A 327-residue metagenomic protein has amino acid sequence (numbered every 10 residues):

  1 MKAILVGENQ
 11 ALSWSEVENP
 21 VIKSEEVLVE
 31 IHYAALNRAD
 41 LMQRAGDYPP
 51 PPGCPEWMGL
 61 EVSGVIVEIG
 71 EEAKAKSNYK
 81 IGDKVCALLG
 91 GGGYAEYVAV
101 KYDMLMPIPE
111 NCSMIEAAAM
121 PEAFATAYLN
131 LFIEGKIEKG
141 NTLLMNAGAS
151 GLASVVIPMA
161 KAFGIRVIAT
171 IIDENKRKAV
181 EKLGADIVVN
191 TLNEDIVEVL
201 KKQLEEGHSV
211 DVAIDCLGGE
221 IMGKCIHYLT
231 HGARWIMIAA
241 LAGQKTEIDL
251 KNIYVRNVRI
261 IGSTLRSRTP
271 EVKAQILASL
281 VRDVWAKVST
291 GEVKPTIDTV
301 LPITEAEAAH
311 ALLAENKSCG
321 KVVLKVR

Functional and structural regions predicted by a protein language model:
E18-A35, D47-G92: Glycine-rich beta-strand-centered segment in the early N-terminal region that forms part of a ligand/cofactor-binding
A73, K84-A147: NAD(P)H dinucleotide-binding glycine-rich loop of Rossmann-like/cofactor-binding domains, especially the beta1-alpha1
A147-G148, L217: NAD(P)H cofactor-binding loop motif with strongest signal on the N-terminal glycine-rich segment
A153-S154: N-terminal Rossmann-fold NAD(P) dinucleotide-binding loop
K161-I221, K273-I276: Adenosine-nucleotide cofactor-binding segment
I171, E220-E292, K325-R327: Glycine-rich phosphate-binding loop and adjacent beta-alpha segment of Rossmann(oid) nucleotide-cofactor-binding
G207, W285, T290-T299, E307-R327: C-terminal capping/lid region of NAD(P)-dependent oxidoreductase domains
